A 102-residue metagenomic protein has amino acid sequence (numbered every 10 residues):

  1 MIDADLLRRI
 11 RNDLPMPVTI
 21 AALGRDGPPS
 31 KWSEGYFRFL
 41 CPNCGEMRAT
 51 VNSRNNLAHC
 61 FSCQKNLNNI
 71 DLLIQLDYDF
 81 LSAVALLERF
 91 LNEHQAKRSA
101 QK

Functional and structural regions predicted by a protein language model:
M1-K102: N-terminal structured subdomain of primase-like DNA metabolism proteins
